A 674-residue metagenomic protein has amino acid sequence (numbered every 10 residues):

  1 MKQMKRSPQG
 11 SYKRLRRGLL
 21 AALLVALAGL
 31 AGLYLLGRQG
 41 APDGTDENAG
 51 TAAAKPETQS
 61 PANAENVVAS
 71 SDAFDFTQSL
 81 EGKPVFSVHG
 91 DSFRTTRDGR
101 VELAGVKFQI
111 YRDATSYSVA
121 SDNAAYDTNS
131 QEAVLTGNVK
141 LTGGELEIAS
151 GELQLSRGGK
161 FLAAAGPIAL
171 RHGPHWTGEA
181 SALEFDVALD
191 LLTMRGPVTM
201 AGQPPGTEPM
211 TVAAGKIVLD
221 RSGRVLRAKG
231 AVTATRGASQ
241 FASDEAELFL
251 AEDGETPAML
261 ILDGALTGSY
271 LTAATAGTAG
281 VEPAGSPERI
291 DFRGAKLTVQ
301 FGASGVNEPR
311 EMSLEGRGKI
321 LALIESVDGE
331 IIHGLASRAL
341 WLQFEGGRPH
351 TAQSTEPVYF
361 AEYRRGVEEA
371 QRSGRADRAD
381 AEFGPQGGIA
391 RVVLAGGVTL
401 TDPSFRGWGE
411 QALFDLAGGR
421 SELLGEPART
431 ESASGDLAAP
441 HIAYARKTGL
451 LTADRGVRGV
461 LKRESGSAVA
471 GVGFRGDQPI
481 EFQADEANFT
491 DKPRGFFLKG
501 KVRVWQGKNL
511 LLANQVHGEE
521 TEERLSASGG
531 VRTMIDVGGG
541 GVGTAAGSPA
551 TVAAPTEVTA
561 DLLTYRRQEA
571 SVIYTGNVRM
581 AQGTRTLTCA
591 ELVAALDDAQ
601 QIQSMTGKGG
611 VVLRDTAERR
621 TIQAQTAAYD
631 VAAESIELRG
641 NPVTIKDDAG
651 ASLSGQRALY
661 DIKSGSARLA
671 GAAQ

Functional and structural regions predicted by a protein language model:
M1-Q674: Mature-chain termini and adjacent capping regions
